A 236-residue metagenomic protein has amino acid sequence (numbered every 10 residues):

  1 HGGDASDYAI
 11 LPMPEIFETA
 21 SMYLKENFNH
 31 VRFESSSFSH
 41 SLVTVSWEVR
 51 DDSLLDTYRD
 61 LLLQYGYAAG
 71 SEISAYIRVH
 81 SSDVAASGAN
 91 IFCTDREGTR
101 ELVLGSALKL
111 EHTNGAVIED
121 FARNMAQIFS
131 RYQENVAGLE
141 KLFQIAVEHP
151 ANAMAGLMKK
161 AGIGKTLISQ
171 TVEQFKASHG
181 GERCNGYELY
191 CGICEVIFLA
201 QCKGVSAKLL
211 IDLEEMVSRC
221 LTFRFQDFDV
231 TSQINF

Functional and structural regions predicted by a protein language model:
H1-S21: Feature for intrinsically disordered/low-complexity regulatory segments and propeptides
E18-F236: Intrinsic disorder/low-complexity polar-acidic segments
